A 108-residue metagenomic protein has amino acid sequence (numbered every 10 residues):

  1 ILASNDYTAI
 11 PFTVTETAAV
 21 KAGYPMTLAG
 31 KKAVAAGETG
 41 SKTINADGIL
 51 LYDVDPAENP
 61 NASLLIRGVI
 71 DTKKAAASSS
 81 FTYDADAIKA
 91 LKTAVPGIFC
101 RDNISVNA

Functional and structural regions predicted by a protein language model:
I1-A108: Surface-exposed, low-hydrophobicity beta-strand/loop segments enriched in small/polar/acidic residues
